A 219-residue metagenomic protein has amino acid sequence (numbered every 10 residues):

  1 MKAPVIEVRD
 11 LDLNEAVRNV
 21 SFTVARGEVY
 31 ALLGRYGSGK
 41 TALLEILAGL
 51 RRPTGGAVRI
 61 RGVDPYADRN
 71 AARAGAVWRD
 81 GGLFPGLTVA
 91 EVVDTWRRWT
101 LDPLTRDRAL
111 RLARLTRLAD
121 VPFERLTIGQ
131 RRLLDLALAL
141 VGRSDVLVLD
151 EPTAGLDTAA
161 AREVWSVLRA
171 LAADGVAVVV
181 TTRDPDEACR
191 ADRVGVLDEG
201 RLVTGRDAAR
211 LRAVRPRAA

Functional and structural regions predicted by a protein language model:
L33-R35: The feature captures the beta-strand-to-loop junction immediately N-terminal to the Walker
A48: Helix-to-loop junction immediately C-terminal to a conserved catalytic motif
G56-A72: Conserved ABC transporter NBD signature motif
D94, L104-A119: Conserved ABC ATPase "signature" region
L136: Hydrophobic anchor residue at the start of the ABC signature
L147-E151: Catalytic Walker B motif of ABC-type/P-loop ATPase nucleotide-binding domains
